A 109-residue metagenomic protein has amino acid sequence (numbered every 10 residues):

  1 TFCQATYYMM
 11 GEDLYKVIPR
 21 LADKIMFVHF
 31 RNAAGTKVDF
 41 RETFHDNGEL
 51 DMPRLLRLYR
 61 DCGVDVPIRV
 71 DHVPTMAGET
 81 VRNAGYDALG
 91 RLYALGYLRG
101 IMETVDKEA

Functional and structural regions predicted by a protein language model:
T1-A109: Histidine-acidic metal/acid-base catalytic patches
